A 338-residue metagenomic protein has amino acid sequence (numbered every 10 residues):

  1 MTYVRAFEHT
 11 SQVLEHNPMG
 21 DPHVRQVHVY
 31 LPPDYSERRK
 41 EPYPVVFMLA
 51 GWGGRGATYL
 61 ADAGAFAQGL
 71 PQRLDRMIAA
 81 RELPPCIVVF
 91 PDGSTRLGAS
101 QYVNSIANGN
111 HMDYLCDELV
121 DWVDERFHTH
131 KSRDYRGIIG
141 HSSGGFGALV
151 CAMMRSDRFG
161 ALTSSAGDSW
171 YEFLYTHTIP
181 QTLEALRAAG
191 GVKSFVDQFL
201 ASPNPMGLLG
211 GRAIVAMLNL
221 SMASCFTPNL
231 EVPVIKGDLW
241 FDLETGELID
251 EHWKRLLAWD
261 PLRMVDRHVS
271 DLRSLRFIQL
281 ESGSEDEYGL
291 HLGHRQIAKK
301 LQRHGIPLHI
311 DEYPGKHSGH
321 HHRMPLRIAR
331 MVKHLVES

Functional and structural regions predicted by a protein language model:
M1-S338: Non-catalytic cap/lid and distal C-terminal segments of serine-dependent acyl enzymes
